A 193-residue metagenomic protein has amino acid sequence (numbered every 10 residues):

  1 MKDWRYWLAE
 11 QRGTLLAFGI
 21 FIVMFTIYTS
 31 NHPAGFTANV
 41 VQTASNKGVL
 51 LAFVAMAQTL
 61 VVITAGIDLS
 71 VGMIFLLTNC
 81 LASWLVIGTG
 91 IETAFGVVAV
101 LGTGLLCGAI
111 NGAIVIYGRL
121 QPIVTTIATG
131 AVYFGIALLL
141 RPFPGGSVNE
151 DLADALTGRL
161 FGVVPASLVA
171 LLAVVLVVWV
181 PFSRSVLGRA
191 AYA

Functional and structural regions predicted by a protein language model:
M1-G19: Transmembrane alpha-helical segments of polytopic membrane transport and secretion proteins
R5-A9, P122-S185: Transmembrane helix-bundle core of multi-pass membrane transporters and related energy-transducing complexes
T14-G19, A44, A52, M73-L77 (+3 more regions): Hydrophobic alpha-helical transmembrane segments
I20-F36, T64, A137-P142, V178-G188: Structural signal for alpha-helical transmembrane segments and their membrane-water exit/capping regions in multi-pass
F21, F25, L76-C80, G104 (+3 more regions): Residue-level recognition of pore/gate-forming positions within transmembrane alpha-helices of multi-pass
F25-T29, F36-T89, I114-L120: Single transmembrane alpha-helix segments in multi-pass membrane proteins
S70, A94-F95, Q121-V124, V186-Y192: Residues that define the loop-to-transmembrane-helix transition and helix capping in multi-pass membrane transporters
G90-G130: Alpha-helical transmembrane segments within multi-pass membrane transporters and channels
